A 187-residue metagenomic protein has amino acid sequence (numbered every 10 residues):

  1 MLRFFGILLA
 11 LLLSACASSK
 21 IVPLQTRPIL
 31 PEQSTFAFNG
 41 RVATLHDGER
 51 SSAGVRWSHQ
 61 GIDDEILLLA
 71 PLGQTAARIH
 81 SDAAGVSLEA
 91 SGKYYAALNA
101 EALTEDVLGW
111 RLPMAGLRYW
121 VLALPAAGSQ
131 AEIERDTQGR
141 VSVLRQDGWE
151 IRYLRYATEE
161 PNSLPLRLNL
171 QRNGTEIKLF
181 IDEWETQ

Functional and structural regions predicted by a protein language model:
M1-F5: Bacterial N-terminal signal peptides that target proteins for export
A10-Q33: Bacterial Sec signal peptide processing site at the extreme N-terminus
A17, I21, N39-A43, A84 (+1 more regions): Charge-rich amphipathic alpha-helical interaction elements
Q33-A76: Post-signal-peptide N-terminal segment of Sec-exported extracytoplasmic proteins
V55-S58, R78-S81, L154-T158, E183: Extended lipid/amphipathic-ligand handling interfaces
D63-P113: An acidic-aromatic
S91-D147: Flexible, processing/modification-adjacent segments and terminal tails in exported/periplasmic/extracellular proteins
L124-Q187: Gly/Pro-enriched, hydrophobic low-complexity segments that function as extracytoplasmic propeptides/linkers
